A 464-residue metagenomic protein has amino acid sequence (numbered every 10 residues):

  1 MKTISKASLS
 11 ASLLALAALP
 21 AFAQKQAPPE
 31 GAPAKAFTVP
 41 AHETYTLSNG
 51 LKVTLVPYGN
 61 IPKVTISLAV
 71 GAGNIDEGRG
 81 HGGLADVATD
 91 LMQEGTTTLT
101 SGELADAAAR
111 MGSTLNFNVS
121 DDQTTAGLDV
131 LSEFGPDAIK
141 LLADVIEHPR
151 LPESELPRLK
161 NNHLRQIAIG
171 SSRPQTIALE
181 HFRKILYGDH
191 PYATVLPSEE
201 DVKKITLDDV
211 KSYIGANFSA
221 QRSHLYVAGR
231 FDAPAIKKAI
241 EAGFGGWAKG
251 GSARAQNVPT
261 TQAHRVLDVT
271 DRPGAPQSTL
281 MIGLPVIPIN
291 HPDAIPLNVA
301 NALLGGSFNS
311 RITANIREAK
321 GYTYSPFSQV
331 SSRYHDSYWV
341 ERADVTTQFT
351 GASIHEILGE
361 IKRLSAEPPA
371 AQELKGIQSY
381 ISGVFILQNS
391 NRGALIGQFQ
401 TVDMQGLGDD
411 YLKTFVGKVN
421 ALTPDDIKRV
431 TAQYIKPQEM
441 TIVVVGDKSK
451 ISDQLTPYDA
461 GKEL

Functional and structural regions predicted by a protein language model:
M1-A23: Gram-negative bacterial Sec-dependent N-terminal signal peptides
K25-E30, D189, H224-P288, V444-L464: An aromatic/glycine/proline-enriched structural segment found at the starts of mature extracellular/organellar domains
K25-E30, T97, L104-Y213, P259 (+2 more regions): Acidic/histidine-enriched segments that form metal/cofactor-coordinating and catalytic pocket/exosite environments
Q26-Y45, K184-S223, A255-T260, F385 (+1 more regions): Histidine-acidic residue clusters that define the catalytic metal-binding segment of zinc metallopeptidase domains
T65-D129, S172, T194-L196, S307-Y322: M16/MPP (pitrilysin/insulinase) zinc-metallopeptidase core fold and M16-derived inactive scaffolds
N74, T114, M281-P285, L304-V345: A structural supersecondary motif
E94-T98, D129-K160, S307, F327 (+2 more regions): M16/insulysin-pitrilysin zinc metalloprotease superfamily fold
N162-H181, P259-Q277, A314-T323, R333-Y334 (+2 more regions): Short acidic/His-enriched helical or mixed secondary-structure segments at domain edges of catalytic enzymes and some
